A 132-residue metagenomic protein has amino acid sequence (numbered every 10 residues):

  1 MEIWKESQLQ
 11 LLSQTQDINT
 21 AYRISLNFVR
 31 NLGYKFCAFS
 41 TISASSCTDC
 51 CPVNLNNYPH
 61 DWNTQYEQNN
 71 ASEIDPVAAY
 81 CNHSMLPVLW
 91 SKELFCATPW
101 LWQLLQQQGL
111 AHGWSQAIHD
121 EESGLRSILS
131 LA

Functional and structural regions predicted by a protein language model:
W4-Q16: Short regulatory/linker helices and ligand/cofactor-binding micro-motifs at input modules
Q10, I18-R30, W102: Short amphipathic alpha-helical segments
I24-R30, Y34-S45: Short, hydrophobic-rich beta-strand element in sensory/regulatory alpha-beta domains
T41-Q65: GAF sensory/regulatory domain recognition with acknowledged cross-activation on helical regulatory dimers
A44, C96, D120: Positions that flank functional sites
N57-Q106: Regulatory sensory and allosteric helical modules in signal-transduction proteins and certain transcription factors
W100-S123: Helix-to-coil/beta transition segments that act as allosteric "coupling" elements at the rims of sensory or catalytic
S123-A132: Sensory beta-strand/linker motifs that couple input domains to effectors
